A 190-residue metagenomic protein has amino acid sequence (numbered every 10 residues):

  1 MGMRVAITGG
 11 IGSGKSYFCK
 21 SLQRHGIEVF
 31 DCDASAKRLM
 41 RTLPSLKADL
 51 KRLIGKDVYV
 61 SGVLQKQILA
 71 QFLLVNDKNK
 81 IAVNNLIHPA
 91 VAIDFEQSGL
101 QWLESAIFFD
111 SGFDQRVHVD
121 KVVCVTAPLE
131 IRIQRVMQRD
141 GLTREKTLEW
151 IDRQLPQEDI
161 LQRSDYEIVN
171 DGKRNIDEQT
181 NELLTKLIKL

Functional and structural regions predicted by a protein language model:
V5-I7: Hydrophobic anchor at the beta1->P-loop junction of P-loop NTPases
G10, L22: P-loop (Walker A) phosphate-binding loop of NTP-binding proteins
S13: ATP-binding Walker
S16: Walker A/P-loop
A34-L100: ATP-dependent small-molecule kinase phosphotransfer cores that center on conserved nucleotide phosphate-binding segments
V91-F95, Q115, Q138, L142-K186 (+1 more regions): Small-molecule kinase domains that catalyze NTP-dependent phosphoryl transfer to phosphate-bearing small molecules
D94-E96, L103-Q138: ATP-dependent NMP and nucleoside kinases share a basic, alpha-helical "lid"
